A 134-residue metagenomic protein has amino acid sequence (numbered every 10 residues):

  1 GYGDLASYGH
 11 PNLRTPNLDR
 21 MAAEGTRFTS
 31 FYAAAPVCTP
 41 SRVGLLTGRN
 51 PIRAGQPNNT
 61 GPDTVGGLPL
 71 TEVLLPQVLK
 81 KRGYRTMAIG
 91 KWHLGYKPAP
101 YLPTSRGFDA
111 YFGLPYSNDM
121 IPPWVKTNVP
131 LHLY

Functional and structural regions predicted by a protein language model:
G1-Y134: Formylglycine-dependent sulfatase
